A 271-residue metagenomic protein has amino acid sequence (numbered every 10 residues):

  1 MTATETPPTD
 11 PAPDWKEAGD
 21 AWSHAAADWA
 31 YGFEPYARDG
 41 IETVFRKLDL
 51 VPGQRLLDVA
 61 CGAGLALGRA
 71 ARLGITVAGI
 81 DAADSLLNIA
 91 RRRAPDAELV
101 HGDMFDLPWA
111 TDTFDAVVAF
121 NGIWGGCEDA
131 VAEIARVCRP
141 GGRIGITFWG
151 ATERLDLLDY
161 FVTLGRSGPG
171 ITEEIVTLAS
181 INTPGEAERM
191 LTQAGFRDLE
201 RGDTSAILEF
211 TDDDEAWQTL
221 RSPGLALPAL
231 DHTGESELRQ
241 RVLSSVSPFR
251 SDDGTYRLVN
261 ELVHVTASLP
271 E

Functional and structural regions predicted by a protein language model:
T2-Q54, L65-R69, L86-I89, V162: Conserved class I S-adenosyl-L-methionine
Y36-A37, A63-L65, S180-E271: Conserved Class I S-adenosyl-L-methionine
R55-L107: Class I SAM-dependent methyltransferase SAM/SAH-binding core
F105-V117: A short acidic, Gly/Pro-enriched loop at the edge of an enzyme's catalytic core that lines a small-molecule cofactor
A116-D129, G150: A short SAM/SAH-binding and catalytic strip from SAM-dependent methyltransferases
D129-A135, R139-T211, L227: Conserved catalytic/acceptor-binding region of the Class I
